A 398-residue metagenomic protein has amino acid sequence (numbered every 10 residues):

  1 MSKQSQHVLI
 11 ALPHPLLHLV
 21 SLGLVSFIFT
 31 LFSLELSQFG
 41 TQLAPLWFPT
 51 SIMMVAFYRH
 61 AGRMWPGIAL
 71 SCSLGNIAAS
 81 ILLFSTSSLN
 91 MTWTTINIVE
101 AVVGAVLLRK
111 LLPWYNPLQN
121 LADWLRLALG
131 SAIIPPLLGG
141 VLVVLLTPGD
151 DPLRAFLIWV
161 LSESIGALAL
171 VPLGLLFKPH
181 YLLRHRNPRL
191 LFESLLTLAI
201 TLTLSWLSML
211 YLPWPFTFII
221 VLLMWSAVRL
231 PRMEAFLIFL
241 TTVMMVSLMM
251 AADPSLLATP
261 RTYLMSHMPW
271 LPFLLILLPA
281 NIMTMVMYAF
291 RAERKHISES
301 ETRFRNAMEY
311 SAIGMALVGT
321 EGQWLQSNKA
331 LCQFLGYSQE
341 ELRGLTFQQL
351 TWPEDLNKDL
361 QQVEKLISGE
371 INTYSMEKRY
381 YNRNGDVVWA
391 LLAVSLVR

Functional and structural regions predicted by a protein language model:
S2-P45, S51-D150, L170-I238, V246-M250 (+1 more regions): Short helix-perturbing small/polar motifs within transmembrane alpha-helices
H60, L161-S162, L230, L335: Single, functionally critical "micro-switch" positions that shape active/binding sites and transmembrane helices
L153-I165, M265-L271: Short aromatic-rich membrane-water interface segments that cap or initiate transmembrane helices in multi-pass membrane
P215-F216, V228, E234, I238 (+2 more regions): PAS/LOV-family and closely related PAS-like sensory domains
S298-N306, Y310-I313: Short alpha-helical capping/linker elements at sensor-output junctions, especially the PAS-family N-cap and C-terminal
